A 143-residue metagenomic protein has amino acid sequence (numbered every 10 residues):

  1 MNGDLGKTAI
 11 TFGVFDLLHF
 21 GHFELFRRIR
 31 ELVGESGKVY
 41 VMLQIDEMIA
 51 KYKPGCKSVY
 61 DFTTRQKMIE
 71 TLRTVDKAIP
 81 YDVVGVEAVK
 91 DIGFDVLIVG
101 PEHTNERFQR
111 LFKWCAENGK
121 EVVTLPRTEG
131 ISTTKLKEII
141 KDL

Functional and structural regions predicted by a protein language model:
M1-L143: Nucleotidyltransferase catalytic core that binds NTPs
